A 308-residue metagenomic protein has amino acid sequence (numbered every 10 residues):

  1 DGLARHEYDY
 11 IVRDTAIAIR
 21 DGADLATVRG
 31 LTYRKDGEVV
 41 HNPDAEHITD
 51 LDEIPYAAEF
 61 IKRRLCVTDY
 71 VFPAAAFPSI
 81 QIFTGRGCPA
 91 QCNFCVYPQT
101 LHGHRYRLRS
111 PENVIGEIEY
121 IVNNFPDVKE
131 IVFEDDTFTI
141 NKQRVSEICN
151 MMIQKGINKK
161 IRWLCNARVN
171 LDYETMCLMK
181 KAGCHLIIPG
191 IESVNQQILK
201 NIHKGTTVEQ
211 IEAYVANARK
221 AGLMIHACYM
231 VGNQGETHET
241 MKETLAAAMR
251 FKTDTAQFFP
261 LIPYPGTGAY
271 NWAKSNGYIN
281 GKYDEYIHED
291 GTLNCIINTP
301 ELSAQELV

Functional and structural regions predicted by a protein language model:
D1-D50, P260-I262, G266: Glycine-rich beta-alpha loop elements in corrinoid/cobalamin-binding modules across cobalamin-dependent enzymes
D1-Y10, L178-I188, E243-F258: Structural recognition of alpha->loop->beta junctions
E7, T49, R109, I140-Q143 (+3 more regions): Residue-level signal for the nucleotide or nucleotide-sugar donor/cofactor binding architecture
V28, R34-Q81: N-terminal [4Fe-4S]-dependent radical SAM core
G30-K35, V39-H41, E239-K242, A246-F258 (+1 more regions): C-terminal accessory regions of radical SAM enzymes
D44-A45, I54, V145-S146, G268-W272: Short aromatic-enriched loop/helix-cap "lid" or pocket-rim segments at secondary-structure transitions that line
A58-H226, A246: Radical SAM [4Fe-4S] cluster-binding motif and immediate context
N166, V194-H203, V215-M241, F259-P265 (+1 more regions): Conserved strand-turn element in the central/C-terminal portion of the radical SAM core barrel that lines
